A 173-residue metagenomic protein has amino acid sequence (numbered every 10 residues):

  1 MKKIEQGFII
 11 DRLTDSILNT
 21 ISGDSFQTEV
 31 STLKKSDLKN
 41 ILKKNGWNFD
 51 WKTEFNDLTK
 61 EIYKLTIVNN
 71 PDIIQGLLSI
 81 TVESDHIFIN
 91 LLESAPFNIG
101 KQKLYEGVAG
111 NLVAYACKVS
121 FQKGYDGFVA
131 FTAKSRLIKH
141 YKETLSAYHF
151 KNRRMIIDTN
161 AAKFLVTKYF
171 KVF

Functional and structural regions predicted by a protein language model:
M1-K103, N111, K118-F128, R136 (+1 more regions): Non-catalytic substrate-recognition and accessory regions of acyl/acetyltransferase enzymes
G107: An anionic, turn-rich surface loop/hairpin at beta-sheet edges that serves as a generic interaction/coordination patch
F131: Active-site-adjacent beta-strand anchor residues
